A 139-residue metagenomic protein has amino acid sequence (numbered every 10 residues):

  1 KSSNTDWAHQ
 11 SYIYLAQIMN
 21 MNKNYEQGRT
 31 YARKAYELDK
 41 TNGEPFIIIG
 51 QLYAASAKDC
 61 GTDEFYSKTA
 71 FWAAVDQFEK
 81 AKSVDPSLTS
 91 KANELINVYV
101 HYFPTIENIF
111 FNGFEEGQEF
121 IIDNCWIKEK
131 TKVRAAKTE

Functional and structural regions predicted by a protein language model:
S2-N4, L38, V84: Structural marker of alpha-solenoid helical repeat scaffolds
S3, Q17-K23, G50, A55-F65 (+2 more regions): Short coil/turn linking the two alpha-helices of tandem helical-hairpin repeats
T5, D39, K68-F71: Inter-repeat boundary and helix-capping residues of tandem alpha-helical solenoids
T5-A8, Y25, T41-N42, L88-T89: Residue-level recognition of tetratricopeptide repeat
K80-E139: Terminal, low-structured helical/coil segments at or just beyond the last alpha-helical repeat
